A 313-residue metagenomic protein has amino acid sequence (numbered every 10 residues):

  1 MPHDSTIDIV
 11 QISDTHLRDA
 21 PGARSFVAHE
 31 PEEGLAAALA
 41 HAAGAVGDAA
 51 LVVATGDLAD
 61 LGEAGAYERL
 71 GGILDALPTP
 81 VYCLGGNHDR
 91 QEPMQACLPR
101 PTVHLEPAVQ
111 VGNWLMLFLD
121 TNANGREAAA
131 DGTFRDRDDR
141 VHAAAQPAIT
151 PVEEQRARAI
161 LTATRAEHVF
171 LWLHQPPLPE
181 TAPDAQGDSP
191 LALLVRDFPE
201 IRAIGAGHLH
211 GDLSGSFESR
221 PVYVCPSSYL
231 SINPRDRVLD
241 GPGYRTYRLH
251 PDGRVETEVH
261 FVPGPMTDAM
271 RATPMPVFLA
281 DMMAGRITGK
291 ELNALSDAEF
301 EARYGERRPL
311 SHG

Functional and structural regions predicted by a protein language model:
M1-R69, I73, E180: N-terminal active-site segment of His-dependent metallophosphoesterases
T6-A20, N113-E127, F170-H174, R220-P226 (+1 more regions): Active-site-proximal beta-strand elements of phosphoester/diester hydrolases
V10-G34, D60, Q91-V103, N124-I149 (+4 more regions): Acidic/histidine-rich helix-loop elements that form or flank divalent-metal/phosphate-binding sites at the catalytic
D14, G56-D57, G86, H174 (+1 more regions): Active-site glycine-centered loops adjacent to acidic/histidine catalytic or metal-binding residues that shape
A38-L51, R135-P221, L279-H312: His/acidic metal-ligating clusters that form di-metal
E63-A163, P190-L191, R196, E200 (+4 more regions): Extended active-site neighborhood of metal-dependent phosphoesterases/phosphodiesterases
S216-L310: Binuclear metal-dependent phosphoesterase catalytic core
